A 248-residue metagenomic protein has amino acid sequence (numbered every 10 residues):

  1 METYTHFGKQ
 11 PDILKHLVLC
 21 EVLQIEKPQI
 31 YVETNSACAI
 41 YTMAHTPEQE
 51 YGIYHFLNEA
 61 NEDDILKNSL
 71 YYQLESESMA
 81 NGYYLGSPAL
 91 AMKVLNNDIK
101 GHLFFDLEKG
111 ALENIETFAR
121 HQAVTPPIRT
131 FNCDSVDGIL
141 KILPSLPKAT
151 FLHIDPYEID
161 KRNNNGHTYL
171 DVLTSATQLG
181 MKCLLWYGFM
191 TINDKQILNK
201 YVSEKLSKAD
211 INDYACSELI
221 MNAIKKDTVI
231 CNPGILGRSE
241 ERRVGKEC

Functional and structural regions predicted by a protein language model:
M1-K246: Class I S-adenosyl-L-methionine-dependent methyltransferase catalytic core
